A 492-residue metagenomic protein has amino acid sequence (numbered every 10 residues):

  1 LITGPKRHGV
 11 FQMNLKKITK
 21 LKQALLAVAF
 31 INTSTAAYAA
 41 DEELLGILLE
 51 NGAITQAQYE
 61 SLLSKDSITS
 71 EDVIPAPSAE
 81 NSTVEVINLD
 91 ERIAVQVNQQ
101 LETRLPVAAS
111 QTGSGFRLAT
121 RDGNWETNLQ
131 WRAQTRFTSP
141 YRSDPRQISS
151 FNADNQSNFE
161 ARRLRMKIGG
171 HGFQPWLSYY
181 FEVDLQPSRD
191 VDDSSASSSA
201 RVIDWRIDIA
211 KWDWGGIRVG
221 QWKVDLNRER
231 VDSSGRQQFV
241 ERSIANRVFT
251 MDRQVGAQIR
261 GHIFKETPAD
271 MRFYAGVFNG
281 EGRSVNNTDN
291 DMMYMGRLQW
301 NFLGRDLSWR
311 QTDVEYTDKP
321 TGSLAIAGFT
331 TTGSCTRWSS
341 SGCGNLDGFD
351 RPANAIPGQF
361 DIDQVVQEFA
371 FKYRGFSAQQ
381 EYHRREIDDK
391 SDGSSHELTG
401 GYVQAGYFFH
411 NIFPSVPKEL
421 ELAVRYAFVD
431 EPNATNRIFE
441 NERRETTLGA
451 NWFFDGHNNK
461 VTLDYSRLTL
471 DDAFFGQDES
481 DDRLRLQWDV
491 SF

Functional and structural regions predicted by a protein language model:
L1-K20: N-terminal secretory signal peptides that target proteins for export/translocation
T3-G4, K20, S34-A36, L448 (+1 more regions): N-terminal compositionally biased, intrinsically disordered segments and leader/signal-like regions
G9, L15, L25-F30, A37-Q134 (+4 more regions): N-terminal periplasmic/intermembrane-space "pro-region" immediately following the signal or transit peptide
N14, R142, N152, D208 (+1 more regions): Outer-membrane beta-barrel pore domains
K20-L25, Y407: Small-residue packing motifs within transmembrane alpha-helices
D41, T250-R253, D291, I362 (+1 more regions): A structural signal for well-ordered alpha-helical scaffolds and beta->alpha junctions
D66, L226, R467: The DNA-recognition helices of helix-turn-helix-type DNA-binding domains
S114-R283, N287-D306, R310-T312, Y316-T317 (+5 more regions): Outer membrane beta-barrel
